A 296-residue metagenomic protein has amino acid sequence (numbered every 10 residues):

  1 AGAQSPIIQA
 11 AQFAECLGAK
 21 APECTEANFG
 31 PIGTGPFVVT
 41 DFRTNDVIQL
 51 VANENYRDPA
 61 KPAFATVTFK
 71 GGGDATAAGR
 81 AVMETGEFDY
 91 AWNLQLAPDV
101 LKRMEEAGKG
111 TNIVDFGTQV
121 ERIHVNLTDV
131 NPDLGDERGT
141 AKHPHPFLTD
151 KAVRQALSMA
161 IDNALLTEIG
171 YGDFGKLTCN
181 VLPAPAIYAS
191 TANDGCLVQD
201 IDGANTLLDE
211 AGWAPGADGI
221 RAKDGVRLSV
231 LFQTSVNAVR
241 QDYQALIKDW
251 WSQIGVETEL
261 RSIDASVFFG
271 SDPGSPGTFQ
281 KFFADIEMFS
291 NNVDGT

Functional and structural regions predicted by a protein language model:
A1-C16, D41: Surface-exposed binding/hinge segments that line and control ligand-binding clefts or catalytic entry sites
G2-A3, I8, A27, I32 (+2 more regions): Residue-level signal for pocket-adjacent positions within structured domains
Q9-Q12, F174-N193: Mature extracytoplasmic/periplasmic domains
A10, E15-E26, N131-P146: Short helix-coil transition/hinge motifs at the ends and kinks of transmembrane helices, capturing the brief
P31, P36-G170, A186-T296: Extracytoplasmic/periplasmic ligand-capture domains
